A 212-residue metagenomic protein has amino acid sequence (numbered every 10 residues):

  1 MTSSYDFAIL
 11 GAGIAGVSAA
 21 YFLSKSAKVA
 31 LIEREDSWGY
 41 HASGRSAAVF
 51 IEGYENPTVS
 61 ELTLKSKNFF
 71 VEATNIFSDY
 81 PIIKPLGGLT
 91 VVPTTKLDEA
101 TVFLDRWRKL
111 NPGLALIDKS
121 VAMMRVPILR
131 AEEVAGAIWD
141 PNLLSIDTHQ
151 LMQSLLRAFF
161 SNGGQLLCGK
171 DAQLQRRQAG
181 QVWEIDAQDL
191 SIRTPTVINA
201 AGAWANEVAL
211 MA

Functional and structural regions predicted by a protein language model:
T2-A15, A30: Beta1/beta-strand and adjacent pyrophosphate-binding region of the FAD-binding site in flavoprotein oxidoreductases
L10, E52, N199-A200: Redox-cofactor binding/interface segments in oxidoreductases and associated redox assembly factors
A15, S37, W204: Conserved Rossmann-like nucleotide-cofactor binding loop
A20, S24, A158: Gly/Ala-rich phosphate-binding loop of Rossmann-like dinucleotide-binding domains, activating on the conserved
S24-S43: Glycine-rich FAD pyrophosphate-binding loop
A47-R125: Dinucleotide-binding Rossmann-like beta1-alpha1 core, especially the glycine-rich loop that anchors the ADP
Y80-T90, F103-L104, L110, L116-K119 (+2 more regions): Helix-loop-beta segment of a Rossmann-like dinucleotide-binding subdomain
I138-T196, A200-E207: Helical element adjacent to the flavin cofactor pocket in flavoenzyme catalytic cores
